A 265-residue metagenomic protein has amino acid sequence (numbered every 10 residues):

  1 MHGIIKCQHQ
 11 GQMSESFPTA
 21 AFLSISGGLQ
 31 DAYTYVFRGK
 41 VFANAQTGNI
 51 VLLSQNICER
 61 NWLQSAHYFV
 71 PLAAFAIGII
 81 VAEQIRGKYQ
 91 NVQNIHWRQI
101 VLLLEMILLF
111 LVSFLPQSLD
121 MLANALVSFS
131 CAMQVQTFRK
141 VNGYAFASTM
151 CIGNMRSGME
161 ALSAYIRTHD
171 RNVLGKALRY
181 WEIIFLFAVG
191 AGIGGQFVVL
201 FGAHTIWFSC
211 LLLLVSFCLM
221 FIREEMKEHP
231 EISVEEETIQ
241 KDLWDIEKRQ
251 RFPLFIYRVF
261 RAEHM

Functional and structural regions predicted by a protein language model:
H2-M265: Alpha-helical transmembrane segments of multi-pass membrane proteins
